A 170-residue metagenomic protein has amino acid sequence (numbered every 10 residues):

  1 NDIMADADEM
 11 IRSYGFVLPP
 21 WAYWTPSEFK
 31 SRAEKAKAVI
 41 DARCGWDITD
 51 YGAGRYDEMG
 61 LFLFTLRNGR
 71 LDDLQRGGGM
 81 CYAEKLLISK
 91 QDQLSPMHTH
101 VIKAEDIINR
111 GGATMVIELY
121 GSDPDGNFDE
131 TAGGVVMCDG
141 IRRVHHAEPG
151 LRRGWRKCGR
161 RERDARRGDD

Functional and structural regions predicted by a protein language model:
N1-Y82: A short, N-terminal "cap"/entry segment at the start of jelly-roll beta-barrel domains of the cupin/DSBH fold
N68-R70, K90-Q93, G111, D164: Short, flexible loop/turn elements at secondary-structure junctions
D72-A83, L94-D106, R110-G111: A short beta-loop-beta micro-motif enriched in histidine and acidic residues
K85, Q93-S95, T114-I117, C158: Short beta-strand segments in beta-sandwich/barrel cores
K90, H146-D170: Conserved metal-binding segment of the jelly-roll/cupin
K90-Q91, K103-D125, E130, C138-G140: Glycine- and acidic-residue-biased ligand/ion/polar-headgroup-sensing regions
A132-E148: Surface-exposed acidic, glycine/proline-enriched linker/cap segments that occur as 15-30-residue helix-coil
